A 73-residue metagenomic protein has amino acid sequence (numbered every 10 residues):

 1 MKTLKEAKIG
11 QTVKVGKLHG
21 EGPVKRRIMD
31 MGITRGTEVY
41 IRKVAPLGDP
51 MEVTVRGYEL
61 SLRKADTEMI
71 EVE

Functional and structural regions predicted by a protein language model:
M1-E73: Compact, glycine-rich, soluble single-domain proteins
